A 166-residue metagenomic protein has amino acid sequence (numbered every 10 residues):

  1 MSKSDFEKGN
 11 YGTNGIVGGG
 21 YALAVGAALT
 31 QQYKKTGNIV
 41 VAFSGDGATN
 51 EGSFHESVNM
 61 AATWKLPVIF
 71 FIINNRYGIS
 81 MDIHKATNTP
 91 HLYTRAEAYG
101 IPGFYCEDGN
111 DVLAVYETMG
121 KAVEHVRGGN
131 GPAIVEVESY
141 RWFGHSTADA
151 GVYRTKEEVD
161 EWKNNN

Functional and structural regions predicted by a protein language model:
M1-W64, D82-N88, Y93, E97-G100: Cofactor-binding active-site loop characterized by glycine-rich and histidine/acidic residues
I39-F43, I69-F71, I134-E136: Structural motif
T49-N50, Y77-G78, Y140-H145: Short, active-site-adjacent cap segments at secondary-structure transitions
S53, S80-I83, Y116, H145-A150: Short, well-ordered secondary-structure micro-motifs
A62-I72: A glycine-rich helix N-cap at a beta->alpha junction
I72-N74, R95-P102, S146-T155: Short acidic (Asp/Glu) and glycine-rich catalytic loops that position anionic groups and cofactors
R76, D82-I134, S139: Conserved phosphate-handling catalytic cores of large alpha/beta enzymes
H125-N166: Glycine/aspartate-rich loop-and-adjacent alpha/beta segment that forms the canonical ThDP
